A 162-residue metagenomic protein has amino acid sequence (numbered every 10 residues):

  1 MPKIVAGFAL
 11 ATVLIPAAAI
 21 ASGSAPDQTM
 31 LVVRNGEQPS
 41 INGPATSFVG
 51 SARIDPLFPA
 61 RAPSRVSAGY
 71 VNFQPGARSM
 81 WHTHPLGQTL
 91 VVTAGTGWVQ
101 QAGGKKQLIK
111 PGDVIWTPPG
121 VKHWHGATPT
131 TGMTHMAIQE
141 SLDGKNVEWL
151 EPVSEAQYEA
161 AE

Functional and structural regions predicted by a protein language model:
M1-I4: Positively charged n-region of N-terminal signal peptides that target proteins for export
G7-A17: Bacterial N-terminal signal peptides
I20-R65, V147-E162: A short, N-terminal "cap"/entry segment at the start of jelly-roll beta-barrel domains of the cupin/DSBH fold
P56, S64, A77-T83, G87-Q88: Catalytic core of non-heme Fe(II) oxygenases with the double-stranded beta-helix
Y70-Q74, T83-V99, I138-E140: Short, conserved beta-strand element in jelly-roll/cupin
S79-W81, V99-Q100, T117, K122-T128: Short beta-strand His + acidic residue motifs that chelate non-heme Fe in jelly-roll/DSBH and cupin folds
G103-G120: Short acidic-glycine-tyrosine-enriched beta hairpin
W116, T130-W149: A short hydrophobic beta-strand segment most commonly corresponding to one strand of the jelly-roll/cupin
